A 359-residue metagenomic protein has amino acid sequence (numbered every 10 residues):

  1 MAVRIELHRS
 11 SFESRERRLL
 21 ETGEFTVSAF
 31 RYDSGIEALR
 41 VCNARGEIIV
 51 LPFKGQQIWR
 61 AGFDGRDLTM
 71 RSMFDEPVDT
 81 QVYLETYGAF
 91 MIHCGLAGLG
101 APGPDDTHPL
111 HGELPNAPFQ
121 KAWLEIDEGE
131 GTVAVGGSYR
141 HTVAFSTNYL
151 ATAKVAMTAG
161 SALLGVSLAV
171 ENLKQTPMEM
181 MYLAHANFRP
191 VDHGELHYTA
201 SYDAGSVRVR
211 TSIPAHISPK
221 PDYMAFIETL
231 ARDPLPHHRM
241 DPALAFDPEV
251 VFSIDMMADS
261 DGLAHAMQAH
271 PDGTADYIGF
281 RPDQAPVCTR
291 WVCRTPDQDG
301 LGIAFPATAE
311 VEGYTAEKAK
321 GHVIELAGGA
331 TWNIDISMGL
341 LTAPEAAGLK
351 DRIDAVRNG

Functional and structural regions predicted by a protein language model:
M1-G165, T176-E179, A186-G359: Surface-exposed acidic/polar loop and edge beta-strand patches at domain peripheries
